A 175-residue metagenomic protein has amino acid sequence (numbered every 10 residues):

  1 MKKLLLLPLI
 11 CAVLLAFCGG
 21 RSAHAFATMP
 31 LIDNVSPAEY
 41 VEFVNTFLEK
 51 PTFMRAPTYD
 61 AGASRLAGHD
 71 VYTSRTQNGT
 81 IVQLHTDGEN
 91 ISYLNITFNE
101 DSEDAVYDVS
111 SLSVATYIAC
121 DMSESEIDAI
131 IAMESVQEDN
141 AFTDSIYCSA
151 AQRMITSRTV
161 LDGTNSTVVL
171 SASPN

Functional and structural regions predicted by a protein language model:
M1-L4: Positively charged n-region of N-terminal signal peptides that target proteins for export
P8-A16: Bacterial N-terminal signal peptides
F17-M29: Sec-dependent signal peptide cleavage junction
V35-E100: Extracytoplasmic beta-rich ectodomain segments of secreted or membrane-anchored proteins
K50-L66, C120-A150: Short glycine-rich, low-complexity/disordered patches
T58, N90-Y93, V106-Y107, I155 (+1 more regions): A broad structural signal for short, well-ordered beta-strand segments within beta-sheet-rich domains
T80, H85-E138: Long, charged/polar, surface-exposed segments that mediate recognition or autoinhibition
S145-P174: Short, exposed beta-strand-loop hairpins at the edges of beta-sheets in extracellular/periplasmic proteins
